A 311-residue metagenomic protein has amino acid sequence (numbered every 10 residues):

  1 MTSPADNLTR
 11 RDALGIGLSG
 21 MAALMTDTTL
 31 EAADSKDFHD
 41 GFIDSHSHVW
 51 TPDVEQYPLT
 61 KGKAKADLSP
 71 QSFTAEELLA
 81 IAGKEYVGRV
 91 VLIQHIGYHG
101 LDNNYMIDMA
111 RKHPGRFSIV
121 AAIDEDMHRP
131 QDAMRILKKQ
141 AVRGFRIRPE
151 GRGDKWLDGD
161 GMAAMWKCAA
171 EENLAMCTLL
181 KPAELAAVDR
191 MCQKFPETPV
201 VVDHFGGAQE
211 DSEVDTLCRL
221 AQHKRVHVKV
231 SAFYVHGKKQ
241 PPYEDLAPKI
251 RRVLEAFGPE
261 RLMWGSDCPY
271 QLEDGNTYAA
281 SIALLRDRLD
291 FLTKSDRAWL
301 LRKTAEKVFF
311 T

Functional and structural regions predicted by a protein language model:
T2-T28, D34-S45, E55, K63-A64 (+4 more regions): Mid-to-C-terminal alpha-helical segments outside catalytic/metal-binding sites
D34-A164, C168-E172, P182-A183, D211 (+2 more regions): Mid-domain alpha/beta scaffold segments of enzyme catalytic cores
S35, G144, W156-M263: Catalytic pocket-lining loop regions of alpha/beta-barrel enzymes, especially the amidohydrolase/enolase/GH5 lineages
D44, K229, D267: Acidic active-site catalytic centers that drive phospho-/nucleotidyl reactions and related ester hydrolyses
S47, H95, F205, D267-C268: Active-site metal-binding loops of divalent metal-dependent hydrolases
G62-K63, R148-G151, G206, A232-Y234 (+1 more regions): Short, histidine-centered active-site or binding-site loop motifs used for metal coordination, general acid-base
L79, N104-D108, D189-R190, C218 (+2 more regions): Active-site phosphate/pyrophosphate- and oxyanion-stabilizing loops and adjacent acidic/basic residues in soluble
A82, A110-P114, C192-Q193, A221 (+2 more regions): N-terminal cationic-hydrophobic initiation segments that often serve targeting/anchoring roles
